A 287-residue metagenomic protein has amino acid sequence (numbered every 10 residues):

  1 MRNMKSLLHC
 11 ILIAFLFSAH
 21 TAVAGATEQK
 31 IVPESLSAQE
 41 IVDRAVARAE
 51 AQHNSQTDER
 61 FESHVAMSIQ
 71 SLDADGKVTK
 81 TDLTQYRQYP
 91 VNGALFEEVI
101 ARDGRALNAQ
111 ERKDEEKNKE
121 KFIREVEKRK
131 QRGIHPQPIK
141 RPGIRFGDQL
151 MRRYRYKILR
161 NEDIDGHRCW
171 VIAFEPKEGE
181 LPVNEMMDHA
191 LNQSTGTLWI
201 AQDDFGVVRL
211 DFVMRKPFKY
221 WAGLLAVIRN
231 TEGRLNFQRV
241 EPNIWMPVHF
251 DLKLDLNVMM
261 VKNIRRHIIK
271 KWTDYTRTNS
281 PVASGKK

Functional and structural regions predicted by a protein language model:
M1-S6: N-terminal secretory signal peptides that target proteins for export/translocation
H9-A19: Bacterial N-terminal signal peptides
G25-T195, D203-V208, V213-T231, R239-E241 (+2 more regions): Structured extracytoplasmic
